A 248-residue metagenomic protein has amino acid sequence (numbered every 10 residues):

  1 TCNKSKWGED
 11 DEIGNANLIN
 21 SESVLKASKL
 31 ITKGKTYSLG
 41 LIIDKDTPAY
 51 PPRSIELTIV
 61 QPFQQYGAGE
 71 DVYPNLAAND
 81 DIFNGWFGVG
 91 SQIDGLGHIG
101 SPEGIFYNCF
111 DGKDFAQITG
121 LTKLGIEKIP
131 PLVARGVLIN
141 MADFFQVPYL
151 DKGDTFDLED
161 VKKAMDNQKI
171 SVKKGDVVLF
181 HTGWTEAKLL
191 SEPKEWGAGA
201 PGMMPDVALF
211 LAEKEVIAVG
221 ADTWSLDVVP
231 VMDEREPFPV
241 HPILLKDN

Functional and structural regions predicted by a protein language model:
C2-N248: Active-/binding-site microenvironments in catalytic and ligand-binding cores
